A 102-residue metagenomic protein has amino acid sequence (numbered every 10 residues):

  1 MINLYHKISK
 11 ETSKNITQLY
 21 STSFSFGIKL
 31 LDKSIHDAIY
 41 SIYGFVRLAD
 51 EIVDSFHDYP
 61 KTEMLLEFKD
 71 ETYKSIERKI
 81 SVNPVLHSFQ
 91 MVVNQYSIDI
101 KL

Functional and structural regions predicted by a protein language model:
M1-L102: Acidic catalytic motifs of isoprenoid enzymes
